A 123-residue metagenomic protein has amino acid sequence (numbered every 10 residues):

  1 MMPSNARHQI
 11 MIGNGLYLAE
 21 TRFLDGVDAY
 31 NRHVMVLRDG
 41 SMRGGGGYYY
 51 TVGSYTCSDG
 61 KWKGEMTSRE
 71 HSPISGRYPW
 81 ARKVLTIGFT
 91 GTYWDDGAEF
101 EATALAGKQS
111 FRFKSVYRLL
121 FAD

Functional and structural regions predicted by a protein language model:
M2-S4, R32, T56-D59, E99-D123: Edge beta-strand at a domain terminus
M2-V27: Tryptophan-anchored aromatic micro-motifs
I10-I12, T56-K63, T90-G97, A122: A short, structured loop/turn motif at beta-sheet edges
I12-L18, L37-R43, K61-K63, G97-E101: Short, hydrophobic/aromatic-rich segments at coil-to-beta transitions
L18-F23, E65-S72, T103: Generic short beta-strand segments
V27-R69, Q109: N-terminal glycine/threonine-rich, aromatic-flanked beta-hairpin/loop signature
T67-T90: An anionic, turn-rich surface loop/hairpin at beta-sheet edges that serves as a generic interaction/coordination patch
L85, F89-A106: Mixed-charge, Lys/Arg-enriched low-complexity segments
